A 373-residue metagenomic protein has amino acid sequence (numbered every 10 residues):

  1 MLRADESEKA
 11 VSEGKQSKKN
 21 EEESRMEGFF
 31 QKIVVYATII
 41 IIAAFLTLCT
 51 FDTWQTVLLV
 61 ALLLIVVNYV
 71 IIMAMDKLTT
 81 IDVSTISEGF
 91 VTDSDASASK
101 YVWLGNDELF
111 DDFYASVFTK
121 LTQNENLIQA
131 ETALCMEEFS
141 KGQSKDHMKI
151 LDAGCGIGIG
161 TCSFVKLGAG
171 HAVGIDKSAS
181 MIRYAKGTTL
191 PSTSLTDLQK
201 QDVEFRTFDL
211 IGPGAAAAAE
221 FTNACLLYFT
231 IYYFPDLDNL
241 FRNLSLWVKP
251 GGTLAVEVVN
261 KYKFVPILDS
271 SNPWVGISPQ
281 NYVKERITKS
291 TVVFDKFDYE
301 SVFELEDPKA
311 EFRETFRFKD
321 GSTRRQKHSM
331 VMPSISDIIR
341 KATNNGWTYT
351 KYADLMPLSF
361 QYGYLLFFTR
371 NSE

Functional and structural regions predicted by a protein language model:
Y36, I40-K100: N-terminal auxiliary segments of SAM/dcSAM-dependent transferases
M73-K145: Conserved class I S-adenosyl-L-methionine
H147-G156: Conserved class I S-adenosyl-L-methionine
I157-P213: Class I SAM-dependent methyltransferase SAM/SAH-binding core
A215-A224: A short acidic, Gly/Pro-enriched loop at the edge of an enzyme's catalytic core that lines a small-molecule cofactor
D238-P250: A short glycine-rich, Lys/Arg-flanked "PGG" loop and its adjoining helix->strand segment in the class I
G251-V258: Conserved beta-strand signature within the Rossmann-like core of class I S-adenosyl-L-methionine
V258-R340: SAM-dependent methyltransferase
